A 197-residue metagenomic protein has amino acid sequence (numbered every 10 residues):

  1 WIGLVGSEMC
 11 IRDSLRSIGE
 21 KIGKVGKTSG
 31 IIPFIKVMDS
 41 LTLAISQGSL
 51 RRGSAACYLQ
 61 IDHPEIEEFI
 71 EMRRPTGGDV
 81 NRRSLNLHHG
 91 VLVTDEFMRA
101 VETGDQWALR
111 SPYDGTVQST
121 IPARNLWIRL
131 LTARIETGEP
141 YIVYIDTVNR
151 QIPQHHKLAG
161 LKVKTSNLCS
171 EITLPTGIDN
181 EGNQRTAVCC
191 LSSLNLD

Functional and structural regions predicted by a protein language model:
W1-G3, R51, N183: A generic structural signal for short, solvent-exposed coil/turn residues that cap or connect secondary-structure
W1-G6, I11: Single conserved hydrophobic/aromatic residue that forms the stacking wall/gate of nucleotide- or nucleobase-binding
E8, L130-D197: Structured mid-domain segments that build the active-site/substrate or prosthetic-cofactor binding neighborhood
L15, G23-V37, Q47-L161: Conserved, charged catalytic cores of large soluble enzymes
S17-I22, S193-D197: A short small-residue
D39, L43, E68, S192-S193: Contiguous, well-ordered alpha-helical segments that form the cores/surfaces of helical PPI scaffolds
S40, H89-L92, T173-G177: Short C-terminal domain-edge/linker segments immediately following a structured domain
L43-Q47, L196-D197: Conserved helix-loop functional segments at active or binding sites
